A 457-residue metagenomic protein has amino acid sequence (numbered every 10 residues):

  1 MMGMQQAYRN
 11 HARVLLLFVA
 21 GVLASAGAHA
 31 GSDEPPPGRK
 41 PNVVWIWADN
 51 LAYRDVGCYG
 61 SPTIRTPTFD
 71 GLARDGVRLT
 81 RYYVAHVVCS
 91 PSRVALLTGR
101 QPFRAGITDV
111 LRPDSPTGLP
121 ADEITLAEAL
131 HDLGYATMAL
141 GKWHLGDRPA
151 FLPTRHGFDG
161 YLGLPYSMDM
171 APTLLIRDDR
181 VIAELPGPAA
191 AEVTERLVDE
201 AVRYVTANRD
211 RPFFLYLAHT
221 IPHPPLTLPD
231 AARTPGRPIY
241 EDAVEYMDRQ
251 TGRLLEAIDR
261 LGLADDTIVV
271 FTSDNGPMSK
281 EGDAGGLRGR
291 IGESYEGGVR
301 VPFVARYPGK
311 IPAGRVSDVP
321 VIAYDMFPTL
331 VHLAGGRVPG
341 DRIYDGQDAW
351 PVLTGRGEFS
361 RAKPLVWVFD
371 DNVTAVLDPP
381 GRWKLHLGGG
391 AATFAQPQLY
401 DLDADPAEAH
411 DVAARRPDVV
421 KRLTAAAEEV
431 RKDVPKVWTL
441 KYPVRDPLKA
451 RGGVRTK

Functional and structural regions predicted by a protein language model:
M1-G3, P447: Residue-level detector of intrinsically disordered terminal segments
G3-L16: Bacterial N-terminal signal peptides that target proteins for export
L17-Q398, A404-A425, E429-K432, V437-K457: Formylglycine-dependent sulfatase
